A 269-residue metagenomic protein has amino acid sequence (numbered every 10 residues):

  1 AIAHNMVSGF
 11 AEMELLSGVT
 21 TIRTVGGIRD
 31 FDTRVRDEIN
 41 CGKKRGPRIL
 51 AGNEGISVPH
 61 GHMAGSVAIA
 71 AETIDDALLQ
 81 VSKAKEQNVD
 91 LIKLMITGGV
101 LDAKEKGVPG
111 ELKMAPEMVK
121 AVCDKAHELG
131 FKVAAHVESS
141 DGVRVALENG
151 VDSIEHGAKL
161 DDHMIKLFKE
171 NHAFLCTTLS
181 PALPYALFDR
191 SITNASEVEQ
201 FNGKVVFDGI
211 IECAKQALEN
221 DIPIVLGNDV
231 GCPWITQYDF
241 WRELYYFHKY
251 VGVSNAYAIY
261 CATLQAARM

Functional and structural regions predicted by a protein language model:
A1-F131, M164-K166, N171-P184, F188-S191 (+1 more regions): Divalent-metal coordination cores built from histidine and acidic residues
R29, G99-V100, S140-G142, L160-D162 (+3 more regions): Positions that flank functional sites
D32, D102-E105, V143-N149, P181-N194 (+2 more regions): Histidine/acidic-residue-rich catalytic or RNA/ligand-binding cores of hydrolases and nuclease-related proteins
K83-D90, R144-M164, D221, Y246-A258: Structural recognition of alpha->loop->beta junctions
E128, K132, V198, D208-M269: His/Asp/Glu-enriched, well-ordered alpha-helical/loop segment that forms or immediately abuts the divalent-metal
A134-S139, A158: Glycine-rich beta-to-alpha transition loops that act as phosphate-gripper elements at the mouths of alpha/beta enzyme
A135, T177, N228: Active-site flanking residues adjacent to catalytic metal/cofactor-binding acidic residues
V151-S153, N171, L175, N202-K204 (+1 more regions): A post-motif C-terminal structural segment
